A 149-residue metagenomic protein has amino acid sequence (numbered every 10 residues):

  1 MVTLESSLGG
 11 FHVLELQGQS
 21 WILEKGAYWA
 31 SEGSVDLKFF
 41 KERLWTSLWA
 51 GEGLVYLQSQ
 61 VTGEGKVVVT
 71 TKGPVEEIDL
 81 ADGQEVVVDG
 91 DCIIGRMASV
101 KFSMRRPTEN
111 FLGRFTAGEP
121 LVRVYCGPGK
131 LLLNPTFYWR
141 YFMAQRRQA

Functional and structural regions predicted by a protein language model:
M1-A149: Composition-driven recognition of glycine/serine/threonine/acidic- and proline-rich low-complexity segments and repeats
